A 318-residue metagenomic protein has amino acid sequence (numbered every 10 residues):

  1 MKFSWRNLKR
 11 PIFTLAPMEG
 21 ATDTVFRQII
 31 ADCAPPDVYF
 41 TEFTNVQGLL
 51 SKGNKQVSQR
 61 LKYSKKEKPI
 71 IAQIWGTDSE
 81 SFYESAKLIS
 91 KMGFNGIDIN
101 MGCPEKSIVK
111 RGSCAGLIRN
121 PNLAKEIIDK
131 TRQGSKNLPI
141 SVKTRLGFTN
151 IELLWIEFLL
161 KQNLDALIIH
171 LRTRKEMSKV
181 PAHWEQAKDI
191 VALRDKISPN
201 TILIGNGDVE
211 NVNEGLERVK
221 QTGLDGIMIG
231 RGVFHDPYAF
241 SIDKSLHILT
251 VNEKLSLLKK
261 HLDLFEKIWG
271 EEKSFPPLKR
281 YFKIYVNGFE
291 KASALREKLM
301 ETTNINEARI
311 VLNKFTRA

Functional and structural regions predicted by a protein language model:
M1-A318: Flavin-dependent oxidoreductase catalytic cores
